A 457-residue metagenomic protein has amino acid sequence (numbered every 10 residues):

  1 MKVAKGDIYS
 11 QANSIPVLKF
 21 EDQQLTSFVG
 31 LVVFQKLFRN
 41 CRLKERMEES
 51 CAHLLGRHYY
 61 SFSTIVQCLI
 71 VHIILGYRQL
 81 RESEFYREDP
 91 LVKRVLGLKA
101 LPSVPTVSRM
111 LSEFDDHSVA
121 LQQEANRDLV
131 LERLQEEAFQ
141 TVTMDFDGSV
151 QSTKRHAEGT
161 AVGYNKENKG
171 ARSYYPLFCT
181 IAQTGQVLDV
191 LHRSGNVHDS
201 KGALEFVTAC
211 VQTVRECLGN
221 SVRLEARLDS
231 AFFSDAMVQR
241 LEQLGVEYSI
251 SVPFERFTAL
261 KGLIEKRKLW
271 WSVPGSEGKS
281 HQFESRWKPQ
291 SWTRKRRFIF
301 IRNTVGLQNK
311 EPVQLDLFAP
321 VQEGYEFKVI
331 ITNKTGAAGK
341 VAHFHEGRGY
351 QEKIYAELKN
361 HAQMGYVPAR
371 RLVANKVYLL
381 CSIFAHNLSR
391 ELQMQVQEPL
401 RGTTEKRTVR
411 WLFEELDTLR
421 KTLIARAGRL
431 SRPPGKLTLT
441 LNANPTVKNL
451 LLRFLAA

Functional and structural regions predicted by a protein language model:
M1-A171, Y175-H198, A203-G219, L241-L244 (+2 more regions): Dynamic "connector" segments at or just before major functional cores
K2-P16, F20, E247-N360, L450-A457: An anionic, glycine-rich sequence signature occurring as long contiguous blocks
Y9-I15, E45-E49, E88-P90, V321-Y325 (+3 more regions): Short acidic (Asp/Glu) and glycine-rich catalytic loops that position anionic groups and cofactors
L37, S83, A338-V377, C381 (+1 more regions): Short amphipathic alpha-helical "interface-anchor" segments enriched in bulky aromatics
Y86, D147, V190-R193, R227-D229 (+3 more regions): Generic beta-strand/beta-sheet core signal
V222-F232: Acidic/histidine-rich, metal-coordinating catalytic segments
D235-Q239: Catalytic cores of alpha/beta
M364-Q397, R401-P433, L437-T440: Basic, amphipathic alpha-helical segments enriched in Lys/Arg and hydrophobic/aromatic residues
